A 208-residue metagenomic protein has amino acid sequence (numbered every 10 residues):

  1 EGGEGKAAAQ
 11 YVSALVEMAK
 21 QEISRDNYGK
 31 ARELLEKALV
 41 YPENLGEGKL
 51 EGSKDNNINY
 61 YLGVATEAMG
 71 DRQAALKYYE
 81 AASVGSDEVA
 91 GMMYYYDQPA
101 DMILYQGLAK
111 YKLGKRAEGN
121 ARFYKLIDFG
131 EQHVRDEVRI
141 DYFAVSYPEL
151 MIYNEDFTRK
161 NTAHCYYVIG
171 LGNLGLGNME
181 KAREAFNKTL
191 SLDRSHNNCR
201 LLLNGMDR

Functional and structural regions predicted by a protein language model:
E1, E36-E47, A81-G91, I127-D128 (+1 more regions): Amphipathic alpha-helical segments of tetratricopeptide repeats
E1-A8, P42-G52, E88-Y95, I152-F157: Flexible helix-coil transition and linker loops at the boundaries of alpha-helical arrays
E4, Y11, L45, D55 (+5 more regions): Residue-level recognition of tetratricopeptide repeat
A7, A14, G48, I58 (+4 more regions): TPR alpha-solenoid repeat register
Q10, E17, K54, Y60-Y61 (+6 more regions): "A position-specific structural signal for the A-helix of alpha-solenoid helical repeats
